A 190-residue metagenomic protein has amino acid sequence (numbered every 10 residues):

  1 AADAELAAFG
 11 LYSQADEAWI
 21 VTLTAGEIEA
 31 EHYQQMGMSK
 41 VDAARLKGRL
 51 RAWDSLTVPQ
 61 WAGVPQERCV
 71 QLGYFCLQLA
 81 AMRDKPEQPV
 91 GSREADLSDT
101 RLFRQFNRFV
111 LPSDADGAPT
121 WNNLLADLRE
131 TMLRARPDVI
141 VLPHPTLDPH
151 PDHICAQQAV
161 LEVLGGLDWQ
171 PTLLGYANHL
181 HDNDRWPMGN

Functional and structural regions predicted by a protein language model:
A1-A135, Q157-P171, G175-H179: Active-site rim/loop-helix segments in enzyme catalytic domains that contact anionic ligands
D3, L147-D148: Glycine-/small-residue-rich active-site loops that bind phosphorylated ligands and cofactors
A118, P149-H150: Short, surface-exposed loop/turn motifs that are enriched in glycine and acidic residues and include a nearby proline
L128-T146, H153: Proline-aspartate-enriched helix->loop->beta-strand connector
W186-N190: A conserved mid-domain beta-alpha-beta active-site/ligand-binding segment of alpha/beta enzyme cores
